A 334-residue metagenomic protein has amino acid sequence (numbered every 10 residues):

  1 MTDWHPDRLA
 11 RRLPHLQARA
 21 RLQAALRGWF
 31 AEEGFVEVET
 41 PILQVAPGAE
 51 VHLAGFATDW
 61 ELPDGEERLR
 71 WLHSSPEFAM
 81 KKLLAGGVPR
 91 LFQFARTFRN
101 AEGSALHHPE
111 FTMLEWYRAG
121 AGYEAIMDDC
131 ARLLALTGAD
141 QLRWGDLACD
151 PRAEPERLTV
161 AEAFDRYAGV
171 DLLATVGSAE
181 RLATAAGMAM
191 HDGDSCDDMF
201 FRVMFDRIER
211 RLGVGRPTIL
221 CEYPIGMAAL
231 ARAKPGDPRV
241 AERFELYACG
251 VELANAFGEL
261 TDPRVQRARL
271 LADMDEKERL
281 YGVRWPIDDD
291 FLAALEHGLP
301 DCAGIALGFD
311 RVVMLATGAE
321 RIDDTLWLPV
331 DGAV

Functional and structural regions predicted by a protein language model:
M1-A125, A135, G187-A189, E209 (+1 more regions): Class II aminoacyl-tRNA synthetase-like tRNA-binding/catalytic domains
A18-L26, L72, P76, I126-C130 (+5 more regions): Hydrophobic (often cysteine-bearing) scaffold residues that line and stabilize catalytic clefts of nucleotide/cofactor
L84, L253, D301-I305: Short conserved micro-motifs on helix faces and helix-strand junctions that flank and scaffold key functional residues
M127, A131-A139: M16/insulysin-pitrilysin zinc metalloprotease superfamily fold
L136-L253, A272-L299: Metal-assisted phosphate- and nucleotidyl-transfer catalytic regions
P263-V334: Active-site pocket scaffolds in enzymes
